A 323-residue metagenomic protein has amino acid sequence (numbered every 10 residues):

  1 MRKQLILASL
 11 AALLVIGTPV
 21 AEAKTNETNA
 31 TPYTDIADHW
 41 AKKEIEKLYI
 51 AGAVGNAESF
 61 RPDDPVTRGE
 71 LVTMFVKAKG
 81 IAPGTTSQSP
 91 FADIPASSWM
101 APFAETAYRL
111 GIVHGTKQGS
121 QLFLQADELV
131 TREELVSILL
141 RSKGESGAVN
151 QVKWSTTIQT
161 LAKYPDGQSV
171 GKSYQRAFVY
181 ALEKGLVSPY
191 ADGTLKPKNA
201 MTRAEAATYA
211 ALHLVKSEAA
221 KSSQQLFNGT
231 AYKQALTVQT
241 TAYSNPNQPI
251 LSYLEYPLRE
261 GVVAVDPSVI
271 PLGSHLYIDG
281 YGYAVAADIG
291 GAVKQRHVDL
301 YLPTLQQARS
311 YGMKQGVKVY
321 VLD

Functional and structural regions predicted by a protein language model:
R2-H39, I50-P65, K77-A101, H114-E133 (+3 more regions): Feature responds to low-complexity, polar/acidic, surface-exposed segments characteristic of secreted/exported proteins
E44-L48, A53, L71-F75, A107 (+2 more regions): A short amphipathic alpha-helical interaction element
P102-I112: Intrinsically disordered, low-complexity, charge-biased terminal/linker regions in eukaryotic proteins
T131, V136, S268-I270: Mid-length scaffold segments of soluble, non-membrane domains
E205-A211, Q234-L236: Anionic-ligand-binding alpha/beta catalytic cores of soluble enzymes and soluble regulatory domains that recognize
A219-D323: Solvent-exposed, well-ordered loop and adjacent helix/strand elements within mature globular domains that form
